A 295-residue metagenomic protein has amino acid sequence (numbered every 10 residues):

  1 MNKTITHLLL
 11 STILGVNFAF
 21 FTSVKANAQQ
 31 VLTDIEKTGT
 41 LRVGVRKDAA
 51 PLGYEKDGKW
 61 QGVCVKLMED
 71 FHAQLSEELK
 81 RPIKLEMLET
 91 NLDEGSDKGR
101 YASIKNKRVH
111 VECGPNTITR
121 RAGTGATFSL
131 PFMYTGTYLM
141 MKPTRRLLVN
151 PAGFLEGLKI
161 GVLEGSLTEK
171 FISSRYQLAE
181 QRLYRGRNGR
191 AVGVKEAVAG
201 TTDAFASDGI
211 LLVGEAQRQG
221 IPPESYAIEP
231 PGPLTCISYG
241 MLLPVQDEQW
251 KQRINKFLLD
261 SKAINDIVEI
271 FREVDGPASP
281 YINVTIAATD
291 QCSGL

Functional and structural regions predicted by a protein language model:
L9-A19: Bacterial N-terminal signal peptides
L14, F71, I104-K105, L155 (+3 more regions): Hydrophobic residues within well-ordered alpha-helices
A28-G114, T124: Extracytoplasmic small-molecule ligand-binding "clamshell" domains of the periplasmic binding protein/Venus flytrap
Q29-E36, R81-L92, Y101, N116-E169 (+1 more regions): A conserved helix-loop-strand patch within extracytoplasmic ligand-binding domains of the periplasmic binding
L32, G62-Q74, T144-R146, G157-S166 (+1 more regions): Extended ligand-binding regions for polar small-molecule ligands
K47, M133-T144, Q217-L259, G276-L295: Periplasmic-binding protein-like
E69-E89, T168-R187, A216-I221, R272-E273: Ligand-binding cleft/hinge of the Venus flytrap
K105, C113-G125, F171-S174, V198-A199 (+1 more regions): A ligand-binding cleft/hinge motif common to bilobed small-molecule-binding domains
